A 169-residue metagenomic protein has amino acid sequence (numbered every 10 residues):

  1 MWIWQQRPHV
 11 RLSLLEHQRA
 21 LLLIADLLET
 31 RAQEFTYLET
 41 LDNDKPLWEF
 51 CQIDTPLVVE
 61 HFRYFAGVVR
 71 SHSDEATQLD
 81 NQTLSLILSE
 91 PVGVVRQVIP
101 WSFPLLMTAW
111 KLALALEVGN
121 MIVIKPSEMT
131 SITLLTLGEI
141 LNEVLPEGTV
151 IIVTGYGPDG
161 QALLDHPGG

Functional and structural regions predicted by a protein language model:
M1-H72: Glycine-rich loop-to-alpha-helix module at the N-terminal edge of alpha/beta enzyme cores
S73-G169: Rossmann-like NAD(P) dinucleotide-binding subdomain of oxidoreductase/dehydrogenase enzymes
